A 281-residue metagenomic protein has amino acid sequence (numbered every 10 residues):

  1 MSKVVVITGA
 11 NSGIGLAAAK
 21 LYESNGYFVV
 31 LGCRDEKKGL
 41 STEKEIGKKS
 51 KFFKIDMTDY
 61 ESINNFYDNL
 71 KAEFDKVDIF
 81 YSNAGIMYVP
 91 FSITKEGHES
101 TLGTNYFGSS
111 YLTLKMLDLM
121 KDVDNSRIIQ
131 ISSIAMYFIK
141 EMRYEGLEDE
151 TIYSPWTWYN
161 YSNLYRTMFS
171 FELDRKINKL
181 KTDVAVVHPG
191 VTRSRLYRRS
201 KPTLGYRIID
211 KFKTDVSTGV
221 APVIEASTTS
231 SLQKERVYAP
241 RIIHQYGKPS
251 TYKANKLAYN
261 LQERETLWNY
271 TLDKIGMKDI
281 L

Functional and structural regions predicted by a protein language model:
M1-E73, D78-F80, G85, M136 (+2 more regions): NAD(P)H-dependent oxidoreductase Rossmann-fold/reductase module
F28, N125-R127: Short glycine-centered segments of the SAM/dcSAM-binding site in methyltransferase folds
K71, T104-D124, M136, D174-R175: Amphipathic alpha-helical dimer-interface segment in Rossmann-like NAD(P)H-dependent oxidoreductases
P90-T104, T151-I152: Short alpha-helical oligomerization interface
P90-T94, V123, K140-M142, Y197-R198: Conserved catalytic-core motifs of eukaryotic protein kinase domains, centered on the activation segment
G108-T113, R127, R166, G219 (+1 more regions): Conserved internal alpha-helix within the Rossmann fold of NAD(P)-dependent oxidoreductases
Q130: Carboxylate/His-rich catalytic cores and anion/metal-binding grooves
S133: Residue(s) in the substrate-gating loop at a strand-loop-helix junction that position the organic substrate next
